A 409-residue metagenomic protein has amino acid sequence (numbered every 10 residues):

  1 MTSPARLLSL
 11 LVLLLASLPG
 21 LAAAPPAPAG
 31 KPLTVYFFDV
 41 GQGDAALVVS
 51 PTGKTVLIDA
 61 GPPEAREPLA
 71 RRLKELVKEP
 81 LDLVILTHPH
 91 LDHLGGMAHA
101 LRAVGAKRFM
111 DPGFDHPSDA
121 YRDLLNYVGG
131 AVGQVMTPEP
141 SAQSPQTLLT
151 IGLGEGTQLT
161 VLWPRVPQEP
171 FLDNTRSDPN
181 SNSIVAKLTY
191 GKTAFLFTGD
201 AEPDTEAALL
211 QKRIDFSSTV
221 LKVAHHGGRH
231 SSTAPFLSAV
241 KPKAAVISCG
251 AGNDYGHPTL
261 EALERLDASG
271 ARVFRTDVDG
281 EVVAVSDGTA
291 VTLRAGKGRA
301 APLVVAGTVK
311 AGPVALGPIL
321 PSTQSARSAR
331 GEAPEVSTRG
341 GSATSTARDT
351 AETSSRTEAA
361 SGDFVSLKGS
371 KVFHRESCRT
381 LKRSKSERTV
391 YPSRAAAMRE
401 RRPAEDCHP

Functional and structural regions predicted by a protein language model:
T2-S9, G20-R348, E352, R356: Non-globular, low-confidence helical/coil segments that flank catalytic cores
L10-L14: Sec-dependent N-terminal signal peptides of Gram-positive bacterial secreted proteins and lipoproteins
L81, K382-K385: A local structural motif
D363-R383: Short aromatic-glycine-(Arg/Gly/Cys) micro-motifs in beta-strand/loop hairpins
C378, A404-C407: Short cysteine clusters
S384-P392: A short, exposed loop/beta-hairpin motif centered on an aromatic-Gly-Thr core
P392-P403: A short, charged, amphipathic alpha-helix used as a generic interaction element across diverse proteins
